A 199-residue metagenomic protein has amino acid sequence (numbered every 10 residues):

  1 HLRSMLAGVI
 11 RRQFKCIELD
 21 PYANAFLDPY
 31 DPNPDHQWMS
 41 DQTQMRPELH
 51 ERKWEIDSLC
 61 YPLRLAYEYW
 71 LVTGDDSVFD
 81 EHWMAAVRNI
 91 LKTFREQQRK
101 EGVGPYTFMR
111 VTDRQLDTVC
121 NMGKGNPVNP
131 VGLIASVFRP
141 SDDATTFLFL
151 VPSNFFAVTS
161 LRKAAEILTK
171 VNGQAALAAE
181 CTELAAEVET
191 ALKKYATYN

Functional and structural regions predicted by a protein language model:
H1-T118: Aromatic-rich carbohydrate-recognition surfaces in CAZymes
D20-A25, R95-T112, T146-F149, F156-N199: Catalytic cores of carbohydrate-active enzymes
D31-Q42, P127-R139: Active-site-adjacent bridging/hinge elements
R46, F138-T145: Flexible glycine/proline-enriched surface loops and loop-helix/loop-strand junctions
I56-L59, S153-V158: Short alpha-helical patches at coil-to-helix transitions and adjacent helical residues in well-structured domains
D75-V78, D142-T146: Short helix/strand-bridging catalytic loops that position acidic/His residues to coordinate divalent metals and engage
T107-V119, G123, V128-S136: Secondary-shell segments that build the walls of catalytic and ion/ligand-binding clefts
